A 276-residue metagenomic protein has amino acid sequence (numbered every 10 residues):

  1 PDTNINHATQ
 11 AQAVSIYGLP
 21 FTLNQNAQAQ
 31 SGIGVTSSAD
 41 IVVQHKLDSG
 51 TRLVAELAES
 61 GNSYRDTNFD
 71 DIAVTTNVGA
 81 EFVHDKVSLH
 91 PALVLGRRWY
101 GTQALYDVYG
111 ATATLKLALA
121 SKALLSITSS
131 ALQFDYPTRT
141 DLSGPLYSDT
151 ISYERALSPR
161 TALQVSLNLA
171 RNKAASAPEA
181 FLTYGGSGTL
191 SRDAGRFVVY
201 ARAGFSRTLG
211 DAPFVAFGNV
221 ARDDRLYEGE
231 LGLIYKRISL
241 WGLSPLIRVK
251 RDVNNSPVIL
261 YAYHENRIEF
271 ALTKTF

Functional and structural regions predicted by a protein language model:
P1-F276: Gram-negative and organellar
